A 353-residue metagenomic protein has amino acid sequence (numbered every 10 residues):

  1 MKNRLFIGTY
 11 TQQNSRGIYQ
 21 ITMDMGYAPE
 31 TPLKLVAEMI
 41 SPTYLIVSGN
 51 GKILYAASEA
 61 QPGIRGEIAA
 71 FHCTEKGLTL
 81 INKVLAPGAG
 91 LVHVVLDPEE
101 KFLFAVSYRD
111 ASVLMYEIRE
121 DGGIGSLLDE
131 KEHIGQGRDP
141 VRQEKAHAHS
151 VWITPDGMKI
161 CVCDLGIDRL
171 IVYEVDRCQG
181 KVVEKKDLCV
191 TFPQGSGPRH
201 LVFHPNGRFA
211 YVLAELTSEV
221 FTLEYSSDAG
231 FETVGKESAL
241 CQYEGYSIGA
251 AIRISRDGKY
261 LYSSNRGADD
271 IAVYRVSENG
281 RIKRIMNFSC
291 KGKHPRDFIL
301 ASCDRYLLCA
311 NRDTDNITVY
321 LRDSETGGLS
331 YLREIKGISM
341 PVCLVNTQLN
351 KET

Functional and structural regions predicted by a protein language model:
T11-N14, E59-G63, R109-S112, I167-R169 (+3 more regions): Short glycine/acidic-enriched loop and turn motifs that connect beta-strands
T22-A28, F71-G77, Y116-G125, Y173-V182 (+3 more regions): Short loop/turn segments immediately following beta-strands, especially the blade-tip and inter-blade linker loops
T31-A37, T79-L85, D129, G135-V141 (+4 more regions): A short beta-strand motif characteristic of beta-propeller blades
P32-E100: Blade-loop segments of beta-propeller domains
M39-N50, P87-P98, I134-G157, F192-F209 (+3 more regions): Beta-rich, blade/repeat-based domains predominating in secreted/periplasmic proteins but also intracellular
L78-S150: Asp-box/WD-like beta-propeller blade repeats and closely related beta-sheet repeat scaffolds
G157-T217: Loop-centered beta-sheet repeat module
